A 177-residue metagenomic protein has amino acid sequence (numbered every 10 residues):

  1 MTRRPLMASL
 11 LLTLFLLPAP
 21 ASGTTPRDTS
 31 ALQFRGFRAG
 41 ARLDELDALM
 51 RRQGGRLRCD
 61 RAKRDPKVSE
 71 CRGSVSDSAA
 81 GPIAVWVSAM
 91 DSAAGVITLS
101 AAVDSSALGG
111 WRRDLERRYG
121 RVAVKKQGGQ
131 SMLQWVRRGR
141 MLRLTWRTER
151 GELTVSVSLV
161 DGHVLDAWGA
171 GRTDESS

Functional and structural regions predicted by a protein language model:
M1-R4: Positively charged n-region of N-terminal signal peptides that target proteins for export
M7-A8, R42: General helical structural elements
A8-P18: Bacterial N-terminal signal peptides
L14, S76-S78, M90-S92, K126 (+2 more regions): Sterically constrained small-residue positions within well-ordered secondary structures of folded domains
A19-G23: Sec/Tat signal peptide C-region and signal peptidase I cleavage site
T24-S69, T98-S177: Non-cytosolic coordination micro-motifs
V68-D91: Short, compositionally biased low-complexity segments enriched in polar/charged residues
A89-L99: Active-site-adjacent structural patch at catalytic or cofactor/ligand-binding sites
